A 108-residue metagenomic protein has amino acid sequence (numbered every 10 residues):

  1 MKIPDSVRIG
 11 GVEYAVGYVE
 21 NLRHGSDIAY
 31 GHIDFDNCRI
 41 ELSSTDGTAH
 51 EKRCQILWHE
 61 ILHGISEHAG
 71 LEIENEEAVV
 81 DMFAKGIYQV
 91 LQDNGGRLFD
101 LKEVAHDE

Functional and structural regions predicted by a protein language model:
M1-K52, H68-E108: Metalloprotease/metallohydrolase-associated module, dominated by Zn2+-dependent proteases
Q55-E67: Active-site recognition of the HExxH zinc-binding catalytic motif
